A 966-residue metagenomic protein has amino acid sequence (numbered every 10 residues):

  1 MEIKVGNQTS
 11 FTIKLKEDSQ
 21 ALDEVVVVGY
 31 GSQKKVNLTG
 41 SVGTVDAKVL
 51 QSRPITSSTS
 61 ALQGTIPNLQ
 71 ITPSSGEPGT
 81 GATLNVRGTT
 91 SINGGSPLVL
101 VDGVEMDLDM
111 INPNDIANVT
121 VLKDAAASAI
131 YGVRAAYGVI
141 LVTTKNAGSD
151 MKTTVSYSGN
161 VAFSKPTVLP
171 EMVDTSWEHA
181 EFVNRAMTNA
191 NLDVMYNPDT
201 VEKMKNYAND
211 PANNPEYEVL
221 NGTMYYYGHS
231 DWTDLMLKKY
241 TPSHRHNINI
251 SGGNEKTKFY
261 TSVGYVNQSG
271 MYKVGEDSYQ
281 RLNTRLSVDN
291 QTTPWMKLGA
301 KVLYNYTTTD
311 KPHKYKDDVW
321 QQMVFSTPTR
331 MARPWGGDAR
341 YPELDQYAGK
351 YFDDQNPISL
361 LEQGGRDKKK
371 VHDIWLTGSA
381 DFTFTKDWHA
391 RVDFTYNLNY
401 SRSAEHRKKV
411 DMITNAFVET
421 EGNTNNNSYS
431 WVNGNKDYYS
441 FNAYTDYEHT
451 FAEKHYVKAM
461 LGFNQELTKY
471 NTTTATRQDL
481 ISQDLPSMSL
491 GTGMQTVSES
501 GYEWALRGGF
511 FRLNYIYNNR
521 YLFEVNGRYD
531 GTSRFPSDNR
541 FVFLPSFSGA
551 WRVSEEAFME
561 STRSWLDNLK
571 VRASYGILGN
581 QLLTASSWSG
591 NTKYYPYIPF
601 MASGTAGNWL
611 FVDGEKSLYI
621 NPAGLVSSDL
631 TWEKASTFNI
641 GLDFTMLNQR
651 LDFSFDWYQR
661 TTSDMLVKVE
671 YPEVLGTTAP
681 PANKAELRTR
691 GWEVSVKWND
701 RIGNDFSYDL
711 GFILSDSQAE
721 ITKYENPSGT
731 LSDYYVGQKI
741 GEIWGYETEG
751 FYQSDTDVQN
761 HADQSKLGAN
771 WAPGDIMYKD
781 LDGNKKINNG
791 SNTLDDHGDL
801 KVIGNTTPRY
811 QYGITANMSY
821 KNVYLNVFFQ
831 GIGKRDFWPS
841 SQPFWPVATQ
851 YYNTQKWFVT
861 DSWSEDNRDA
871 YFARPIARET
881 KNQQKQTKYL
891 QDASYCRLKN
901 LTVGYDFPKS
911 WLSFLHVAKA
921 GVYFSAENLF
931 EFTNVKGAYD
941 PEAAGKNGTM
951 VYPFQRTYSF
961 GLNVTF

Functional and structural regions predicted by a protein language model:
E2-Q51, T59, R87, G148: Short, acidic, small-residue-rich periplasmic hinge/interaction motif at the N-terminus of Gram-negative outer-membrane
I13, K35, T65-P67, P113-S156 (+3 more regions): A beta-strand signature from Gram-negative outer-membrane beta-barrel systems, especially the internal plug domain
V27, N37, G81-A125, S158 (+4 more regions): Periplasmic plug
L50-S52, T89, S96, S287-Y306 (+4 more regions): Extracellular/periplasmic, surface-exposed regions of secreted and cell-surface proteins
S60-D102, L108-D109, A117-N118, S128-G148 (+1 more regions): Extracytoplasmic beta-strand/coil segments of soluble accessory domains associated with Gram-negative outer-membrane
V101, K205-S251, K258-S262, V266 (+11 more regions): Outer-membrane beta-barrel transmembrane strand signature
S156-T223, S587-S589, K593, A682 (+1 more regions): Conserved small-residue
N197, L235-P312, I374-T377: Transmembrane beta-barrel wall of Gram-negative outer-membrane proteins
